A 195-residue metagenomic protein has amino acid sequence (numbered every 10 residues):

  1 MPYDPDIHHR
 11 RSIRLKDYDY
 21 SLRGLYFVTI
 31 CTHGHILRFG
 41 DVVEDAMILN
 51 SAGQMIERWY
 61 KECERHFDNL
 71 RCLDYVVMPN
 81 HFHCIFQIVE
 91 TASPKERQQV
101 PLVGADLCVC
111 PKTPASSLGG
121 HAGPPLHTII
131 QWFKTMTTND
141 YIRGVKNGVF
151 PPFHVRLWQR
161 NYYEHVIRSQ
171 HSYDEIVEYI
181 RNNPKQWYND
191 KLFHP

Functional and structural regions predicted by a protein language model:
M1-P195: Short catalytic/metal-binding and nucleic-acid-binding patches
